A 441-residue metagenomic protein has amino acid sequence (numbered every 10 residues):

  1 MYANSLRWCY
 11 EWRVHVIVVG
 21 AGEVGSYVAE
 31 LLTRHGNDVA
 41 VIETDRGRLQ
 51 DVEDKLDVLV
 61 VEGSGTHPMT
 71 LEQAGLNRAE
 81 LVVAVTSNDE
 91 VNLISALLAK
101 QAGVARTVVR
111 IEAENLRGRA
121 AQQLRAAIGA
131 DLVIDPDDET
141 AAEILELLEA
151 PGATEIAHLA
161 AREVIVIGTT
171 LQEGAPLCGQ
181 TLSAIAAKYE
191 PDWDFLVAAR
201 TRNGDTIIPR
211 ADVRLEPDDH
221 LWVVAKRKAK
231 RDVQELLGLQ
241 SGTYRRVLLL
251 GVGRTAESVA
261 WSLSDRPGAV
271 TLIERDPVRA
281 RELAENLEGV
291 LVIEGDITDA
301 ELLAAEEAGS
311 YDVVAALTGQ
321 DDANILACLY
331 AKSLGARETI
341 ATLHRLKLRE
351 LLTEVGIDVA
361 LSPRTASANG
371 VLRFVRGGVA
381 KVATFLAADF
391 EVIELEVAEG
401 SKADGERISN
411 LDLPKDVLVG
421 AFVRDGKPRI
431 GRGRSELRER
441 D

Functional and structural regions predicted by a protein language model:
Y2-D441: Cytosolic regulatory regions of ion transport systems
